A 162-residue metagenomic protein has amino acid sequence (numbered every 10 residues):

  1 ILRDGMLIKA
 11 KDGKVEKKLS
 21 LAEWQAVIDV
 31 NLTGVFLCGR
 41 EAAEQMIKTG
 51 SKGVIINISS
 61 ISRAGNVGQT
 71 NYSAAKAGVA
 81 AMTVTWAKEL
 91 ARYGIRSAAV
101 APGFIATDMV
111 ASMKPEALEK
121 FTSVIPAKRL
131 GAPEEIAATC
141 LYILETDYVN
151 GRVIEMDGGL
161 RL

Functional and structural regions predicted by a protein language model:
R3-Q25, F121: Substrate-binding pocket helix/loop in short-chain dehydrogenase/reductase
G39, A75, T83: Active-site helix of classical SDR
E44, A87-E89: Alpha-helical segment proximal to the catalytic Tyr-Lys
S60: Residue(s) in the substrate-gating loop at a strand-loop-helix junction that position the organic substrate next
N66-S73, T85: Active-site loop-to-helix junction immediately N-terminal to the catalytic Tyr of the SDR YXXXK motif in Rossmann-fold
A91-R96, V149-G151: Short, small/polar-rich loop/turn modules that mediate ligand/substrate recognition or access, typified
R129-M156, R161: C-terminal substrate-recognition "lid" of short-chain dehydrogenase/reductases
